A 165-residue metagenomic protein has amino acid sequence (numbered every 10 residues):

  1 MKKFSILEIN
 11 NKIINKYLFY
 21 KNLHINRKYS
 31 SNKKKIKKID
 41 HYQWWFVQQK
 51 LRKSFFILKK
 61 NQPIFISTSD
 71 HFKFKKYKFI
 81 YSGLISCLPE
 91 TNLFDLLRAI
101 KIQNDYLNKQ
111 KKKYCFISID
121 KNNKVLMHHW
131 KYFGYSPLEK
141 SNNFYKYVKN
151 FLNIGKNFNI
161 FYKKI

Functional and structural regions predicted by a protein language model:
M1-K12, N153-I165: Conserved N-terminal entry element of GNAT/NAT acetyltransferase domains
I25-Q43: Conserved GNAT-fold acetyl-CoA-binding loop/helix
Q43-F56, F65: A short helix-loop-beta-strand connector motif used in the catalytic cores of GNAT acetyltransferases and, in some
Q62-F72, Y81: Conserved beta-strand in the GNAT
K76-P89, S118: Conserved acetyl-CoA binding element of GNAT-fold acetyltransferases
C87, T91-Y106, H128, Y132: Conserved acetyl-CoA-binding loop-helix of GNAT-fold acetyltransferases
F116-M127, F144: Conserved beta-strand-loop-alpha-helix junction that forms the acyl-donor binding cleft
S118, G134-L152: Conserved catalytic-core motifs of GNAT/GCN5-like acyltransferases
